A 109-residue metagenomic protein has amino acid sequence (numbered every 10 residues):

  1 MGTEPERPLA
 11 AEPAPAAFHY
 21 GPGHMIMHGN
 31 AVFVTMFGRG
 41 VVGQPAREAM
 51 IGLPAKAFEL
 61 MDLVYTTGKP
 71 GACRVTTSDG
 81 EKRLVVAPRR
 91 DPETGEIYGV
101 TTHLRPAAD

Functional and structural regions predicted by a protein language model:
M1-T3, R105-D109: PAS-associated C-terminal cap
M1-V34: Sensory modules in modular signal-transduction proteins
P22, S78, E93: Short, ordered coil/turn segments that flank beta-strands lining enzyme active or ligand-binding pockets
M27, S78-K82: PAS-family sensory domains
F33-V42: PAS/PAS-like sensory domain cap-loop motif
V41, P45-A49: N-terminal sensory regulatory modules of PAS/LOV and PAS-like folds
A49-S78: Terminal output helix/cap of sensory domains in signal transduction proteins
L84-V100: Short loop/turn elements at sensory-signaling interfaces that couple input to output
